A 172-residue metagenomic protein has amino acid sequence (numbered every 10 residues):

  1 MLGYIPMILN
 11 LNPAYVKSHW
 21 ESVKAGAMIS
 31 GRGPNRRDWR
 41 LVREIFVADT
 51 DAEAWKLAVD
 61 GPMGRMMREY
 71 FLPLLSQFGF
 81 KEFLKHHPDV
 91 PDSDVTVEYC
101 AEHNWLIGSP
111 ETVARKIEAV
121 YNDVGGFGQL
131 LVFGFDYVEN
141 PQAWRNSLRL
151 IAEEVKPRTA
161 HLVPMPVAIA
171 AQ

Functional and structural regions predicted by a protein language model:
M1-P13, W20, K24: A conserved active-site cap/scaffold subdomain adjacent to cofactor or substrate pockets
Y4-I5, C100-H103, V132-V138: Glycine- and acidic
M7-L9, R40-V42, L131-F133: A cross-family glycoside hydrolase active-site/sugar-binding cleft signature
N10-L11, V132-W144: Glycine-rich, proline-tolerant flexible connector loops at the mouths of alpha/beta enzymes
N12-Y15, S147: Short acidic-hydrophobic sequence patches enriched in Asp/Glu that either
Y15-F127, A160-Q172: An alpha-helical appendage that flanks or caps ligand/catalytic pockets
T50-D51, E139-L150: Short glycine/threonine-rich loop-to-helix capping motif typified by GTGT followed within a few residues by an Asp-Pro
R149-T159: Alpha-helix-loop-beta-strand connector modules within alpha/beta enzyme cores
